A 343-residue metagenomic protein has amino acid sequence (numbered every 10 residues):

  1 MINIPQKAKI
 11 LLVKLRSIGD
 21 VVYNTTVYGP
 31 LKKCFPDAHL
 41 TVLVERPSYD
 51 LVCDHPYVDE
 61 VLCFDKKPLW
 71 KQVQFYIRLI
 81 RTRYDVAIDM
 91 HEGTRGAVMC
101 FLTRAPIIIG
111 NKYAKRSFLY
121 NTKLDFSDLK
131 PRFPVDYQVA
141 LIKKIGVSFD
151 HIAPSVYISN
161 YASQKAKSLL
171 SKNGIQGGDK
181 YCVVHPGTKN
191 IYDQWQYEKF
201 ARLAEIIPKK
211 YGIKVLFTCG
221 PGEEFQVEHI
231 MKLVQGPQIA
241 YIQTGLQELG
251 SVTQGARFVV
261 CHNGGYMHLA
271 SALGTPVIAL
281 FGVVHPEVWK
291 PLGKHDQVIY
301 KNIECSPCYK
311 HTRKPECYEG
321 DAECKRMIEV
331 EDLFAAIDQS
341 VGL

Functional and structural regions predicted by a protein language model:
M1-L343: Catalytic machinery of carbohydrate-active enzymes, primarily nucleotide-sugar-dependent glycosyltransferases
